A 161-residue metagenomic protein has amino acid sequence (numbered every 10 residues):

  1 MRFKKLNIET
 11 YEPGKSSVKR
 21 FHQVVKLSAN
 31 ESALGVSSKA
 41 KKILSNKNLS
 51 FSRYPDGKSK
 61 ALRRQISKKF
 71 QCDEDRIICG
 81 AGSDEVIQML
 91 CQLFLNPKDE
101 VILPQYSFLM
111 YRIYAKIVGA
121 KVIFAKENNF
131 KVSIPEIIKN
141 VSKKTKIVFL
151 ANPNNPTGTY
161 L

Functional and structural regions predicted by a protein language model:
M1-R53: N-terminal "arm"/small-domain region of PLP-dependent enzymes with the aminotransferase-like
S52-L161: Conserved core of the PLP fold type I
